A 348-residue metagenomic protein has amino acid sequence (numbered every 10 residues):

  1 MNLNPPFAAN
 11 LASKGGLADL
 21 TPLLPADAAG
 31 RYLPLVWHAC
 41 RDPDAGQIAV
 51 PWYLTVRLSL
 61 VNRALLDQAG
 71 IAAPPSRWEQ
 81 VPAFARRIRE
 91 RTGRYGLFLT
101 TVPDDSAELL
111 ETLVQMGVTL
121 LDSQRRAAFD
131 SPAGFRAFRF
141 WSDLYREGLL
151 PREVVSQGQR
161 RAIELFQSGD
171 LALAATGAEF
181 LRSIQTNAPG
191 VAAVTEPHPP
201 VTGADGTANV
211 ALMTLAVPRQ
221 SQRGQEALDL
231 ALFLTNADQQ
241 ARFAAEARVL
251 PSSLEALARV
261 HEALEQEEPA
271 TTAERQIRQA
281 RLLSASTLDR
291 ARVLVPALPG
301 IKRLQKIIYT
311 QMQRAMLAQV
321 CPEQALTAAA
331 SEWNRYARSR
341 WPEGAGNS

Functional and structural regions predicted by a protein language model:
M1-N2, A172-G177: Paired acidic/hydrophobic, glycine-rich loop segments that form the ligand-binding mouth/hinge of periplasmic-binding
N4-L58, E108, A192-H198: Hinge/lid segment of periplasmic solute-binding proteins
P5-P6, S76-A83, E153-Q167, T202: Short helix-initiation/N-cap motifs at beta->coil->alpha
T21-Y32, V118-F138, Q185-P189, T195-A208 (+3 more regions): Short, solvent-exposed loop/beta-turn-alpha elements that line the ligand-binding surface or hinge of extracytoplasmic
I48-W52, R57, P82-A133, L171: Extracytoplasmic/periplasmic solute-binding protein
Q68-A69, R139, R146-L150, T186-A256 (+1 more regions): Extracytoplasmic/periplasmic substrate-recognition and gating elements
A85-R87, R126-V155, P200: Glycine-centered hinge/linker elements that transmit conformational signals in sensory and ligand-binding systems
E246-T310, R314, S339-S348: Long, aromatic- and glycine/proline-rich binding clefts that accommodate carbohydrate-like moieties
